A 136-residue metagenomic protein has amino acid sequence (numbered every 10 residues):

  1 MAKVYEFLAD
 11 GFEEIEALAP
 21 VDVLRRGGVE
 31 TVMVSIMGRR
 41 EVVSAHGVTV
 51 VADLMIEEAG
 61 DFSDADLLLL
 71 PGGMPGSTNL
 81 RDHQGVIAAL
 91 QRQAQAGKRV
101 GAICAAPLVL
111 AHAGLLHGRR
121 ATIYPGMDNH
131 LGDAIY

Functional and structural regions predicted by a protein language model:
A2-F12, V23-I36, D53-Y136: Active-site-adjacent pocket-lining segments in enzyme domains
F12-A17, E41: Short N-terminal binding/cap micro-motifs at the start of the first secondary-structure element
A19-V21: Histidine-anchored nucleotide/phosphate-binding helix
I36-V42: Short active-site-proximal "capping" loops at secondary-structure junctions
V42-V43, A59: Active-site alpha/beta core segments
V43-D53: A cross-family phosphate/adenosyl-ligand binding-site feature
